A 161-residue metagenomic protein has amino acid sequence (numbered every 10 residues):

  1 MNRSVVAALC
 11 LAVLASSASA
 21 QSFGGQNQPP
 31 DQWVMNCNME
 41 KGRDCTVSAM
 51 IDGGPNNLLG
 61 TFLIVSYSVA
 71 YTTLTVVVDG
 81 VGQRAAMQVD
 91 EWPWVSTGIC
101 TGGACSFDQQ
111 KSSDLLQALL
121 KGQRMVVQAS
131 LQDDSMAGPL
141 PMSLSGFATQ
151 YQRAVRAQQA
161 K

Functional and structural regions predicted by a protein language model:
M1-A7: Bacterial N-terminal signal peptides that target proteins for export
A7-S16: Bacterial N-terminal signal peptides
A20-K161: A generic "folded-domain core" signal
